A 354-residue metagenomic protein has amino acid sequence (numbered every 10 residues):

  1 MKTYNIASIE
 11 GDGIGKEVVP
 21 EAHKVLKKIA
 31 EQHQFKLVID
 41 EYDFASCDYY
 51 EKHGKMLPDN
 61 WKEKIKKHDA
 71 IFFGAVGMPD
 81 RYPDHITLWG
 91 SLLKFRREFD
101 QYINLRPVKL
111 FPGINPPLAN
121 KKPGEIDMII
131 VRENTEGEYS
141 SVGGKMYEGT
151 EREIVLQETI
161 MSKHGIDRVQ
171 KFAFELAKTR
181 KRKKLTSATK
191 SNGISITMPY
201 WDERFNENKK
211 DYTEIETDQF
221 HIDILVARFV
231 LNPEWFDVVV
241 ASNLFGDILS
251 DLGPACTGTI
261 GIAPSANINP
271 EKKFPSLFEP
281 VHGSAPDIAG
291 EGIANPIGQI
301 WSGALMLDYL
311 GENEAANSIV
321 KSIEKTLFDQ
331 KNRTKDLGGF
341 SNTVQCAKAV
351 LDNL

Functional and structural regions predicted by a protein language model:
A7-K24, I29-A30, T150-I222, W235: Glycine-rich phosphate/diphosphate-binding loop of Rossmann-like nucleotide-binding domains
D12-G15, D69, V131, A173 (+5 more regions): Buried hydrophobic positions in well-ordered alpha/beta secondary-structure cores of metabolic enzymes
A22, L26, Q299-L307, V350: Buried hydrophobic packing segments
Q34-P58, F229: N-terminal beta-loop-helix "entrance" segment that forms/cooperates in small-molecule cofactor or anionic ligand
Y49-G149, E153-L156, L244: N-terminal glycine-rich phosphate/adenylate-binding segment common to multiple enzyme folds
Y50, F229-K331: Glycine-rich phosphate/nucleotide-binding loop
G113, F220-A227: Short acidic loop-to-helix transition motifs that present clustered carboxylates
T135, S141-R180, K184-S187, S191-I194 (+4 more regions): Glycine-rich phosphate/pyrophosphate-binding loop and the adjoining helix
